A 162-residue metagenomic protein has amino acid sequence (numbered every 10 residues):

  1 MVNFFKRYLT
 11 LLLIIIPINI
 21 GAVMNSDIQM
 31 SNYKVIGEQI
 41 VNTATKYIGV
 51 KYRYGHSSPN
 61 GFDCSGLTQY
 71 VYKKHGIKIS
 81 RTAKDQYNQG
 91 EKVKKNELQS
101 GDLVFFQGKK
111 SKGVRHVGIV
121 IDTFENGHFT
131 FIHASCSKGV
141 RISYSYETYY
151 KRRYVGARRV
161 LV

Functional and structural regions predicted by a protein language model:
V2, N25-N32, I77, E91-K92 (+1 more regions): Aromatic- and glycine-rich peptidoglycan recognition patches
V2-V50, H128, V160-V162: Intrinsically disordered, low-complexity, Pro/Ser/Thr/Asn/Gly/Ala-rich spacer/linker segments adjacent to signal
I28, V50-S100: Catalytic cysteine-centered active-site loop
I36-A44, D63-C64, V71, E97 (+1 more regions): Stable alpha-helical elements in mature extracytoplasmic
L103: Conserved PDZ fold ligand-binding element
